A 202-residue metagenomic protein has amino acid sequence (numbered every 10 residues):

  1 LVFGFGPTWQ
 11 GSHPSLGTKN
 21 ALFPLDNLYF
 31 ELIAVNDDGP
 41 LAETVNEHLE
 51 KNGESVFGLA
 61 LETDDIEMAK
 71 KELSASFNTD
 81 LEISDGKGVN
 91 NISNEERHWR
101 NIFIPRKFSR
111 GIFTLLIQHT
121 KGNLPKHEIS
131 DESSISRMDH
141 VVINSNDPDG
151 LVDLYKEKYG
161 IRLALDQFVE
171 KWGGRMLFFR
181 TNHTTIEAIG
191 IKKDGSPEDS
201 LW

Functional and structural regions predicted by a protein language model:
L1-P7, T18, L25-L165, K171-R175 (+1 more regions): Glyoxalase I/VOC metalloenzyme domain signal
G11: Conserved NAD(P)H cofactor-binding loop of Rossmann-fold oxidoreductase domains
P14-S15: Membrane-anchoring hydrophobic segments
